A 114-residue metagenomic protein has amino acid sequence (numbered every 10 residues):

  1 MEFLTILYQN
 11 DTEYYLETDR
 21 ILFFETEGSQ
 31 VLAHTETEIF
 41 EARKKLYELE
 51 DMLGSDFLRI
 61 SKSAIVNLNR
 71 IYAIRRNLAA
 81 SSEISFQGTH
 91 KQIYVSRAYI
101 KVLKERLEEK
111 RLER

Functional and structural regions predicted by a protein language model:
M1-R114: Basic, polyanion-interacting recognition surfaces, primarily in bacterial LytTR/OmpR-type DNA-binding effector domains
